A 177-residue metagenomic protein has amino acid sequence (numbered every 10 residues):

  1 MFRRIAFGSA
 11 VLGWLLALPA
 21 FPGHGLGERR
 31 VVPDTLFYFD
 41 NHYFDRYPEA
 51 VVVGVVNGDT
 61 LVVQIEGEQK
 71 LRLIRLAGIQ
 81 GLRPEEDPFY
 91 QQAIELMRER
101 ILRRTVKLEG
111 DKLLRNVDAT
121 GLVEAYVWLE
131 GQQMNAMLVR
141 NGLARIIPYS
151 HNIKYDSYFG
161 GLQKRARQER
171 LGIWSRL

Functional and structural regions predicted by a protein language model:
F2-L177: Small beta-barrel nucleic-acid-binding modules, primarily SNase/OB-fold domains and secondarily Tudor-like barrels
